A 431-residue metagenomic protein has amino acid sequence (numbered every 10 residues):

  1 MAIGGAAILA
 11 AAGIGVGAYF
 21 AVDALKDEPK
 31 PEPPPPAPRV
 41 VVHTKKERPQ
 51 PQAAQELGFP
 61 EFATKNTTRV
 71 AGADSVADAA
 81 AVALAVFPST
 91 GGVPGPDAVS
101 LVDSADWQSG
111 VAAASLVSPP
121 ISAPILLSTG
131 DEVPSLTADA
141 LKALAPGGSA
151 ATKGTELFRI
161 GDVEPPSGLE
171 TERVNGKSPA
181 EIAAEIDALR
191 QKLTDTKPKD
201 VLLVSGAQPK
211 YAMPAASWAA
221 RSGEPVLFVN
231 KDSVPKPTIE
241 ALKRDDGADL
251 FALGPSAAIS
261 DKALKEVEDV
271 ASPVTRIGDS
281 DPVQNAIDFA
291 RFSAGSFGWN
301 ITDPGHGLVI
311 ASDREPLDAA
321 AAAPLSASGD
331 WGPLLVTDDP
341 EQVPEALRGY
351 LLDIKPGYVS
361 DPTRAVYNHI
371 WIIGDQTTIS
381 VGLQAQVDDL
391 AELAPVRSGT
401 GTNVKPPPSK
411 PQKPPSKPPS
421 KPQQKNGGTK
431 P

Functional and structural regions predicted by a protein language model:
I3-I8, G15-V22, K30-P431: Extracellular glycan-binding segments that recognize GlcNAc-based cell-wall polysaccharides
